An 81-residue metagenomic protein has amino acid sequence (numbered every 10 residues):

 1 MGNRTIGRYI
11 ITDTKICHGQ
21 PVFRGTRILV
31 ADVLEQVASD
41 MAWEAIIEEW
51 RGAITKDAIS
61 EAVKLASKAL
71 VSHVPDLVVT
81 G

Functional and structural regions predicted by a protein language model:
R4-A45: A short, structured beta-strand/loop element
L29-G81: Long, charge-rich, low-complexity alpha-helical segments
